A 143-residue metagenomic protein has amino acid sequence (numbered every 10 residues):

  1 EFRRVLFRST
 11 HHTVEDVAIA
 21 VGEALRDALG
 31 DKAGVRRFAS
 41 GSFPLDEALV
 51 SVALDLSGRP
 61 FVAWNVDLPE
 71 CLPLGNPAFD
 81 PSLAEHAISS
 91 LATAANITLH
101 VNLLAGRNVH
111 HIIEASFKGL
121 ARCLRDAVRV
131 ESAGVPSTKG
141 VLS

Functional and structural regions predicted by a protein language model:
E1-L6: Short, small-residue-biased leader/transition segments that mark boundaries at the very start of proteins
R8-E15, I112: N-terminal auxiliary interaction/assembly segments of multi-subunit proteins
V14-R36: Ordered, amphipathic secondary-structure segments that act as subunit-interaction surfaces in large macromolecular
D31-A39, T98-N102, A127-T138: Flexible, glycine/charged-enriched surface loops at secondary-structure junctions
A33-L54, S137-S143: Glycine/charge-rich, flexible interdomain linkers and switch-proximal surface loops that mediate coupling
A48-V50, L54-P60, N65-P69: Active-site-adjacent structural patch at catalytic or cofactor/ligand-binding sites
R59-W64, N76-E131: Mixed-charge, glycine-accented linear interaction segment located at domain edges/termini
W64-L72, S132-S143: Solvent-exposed, glycine/polar-rich loop segments of beta-barrel outer-membrane systems
